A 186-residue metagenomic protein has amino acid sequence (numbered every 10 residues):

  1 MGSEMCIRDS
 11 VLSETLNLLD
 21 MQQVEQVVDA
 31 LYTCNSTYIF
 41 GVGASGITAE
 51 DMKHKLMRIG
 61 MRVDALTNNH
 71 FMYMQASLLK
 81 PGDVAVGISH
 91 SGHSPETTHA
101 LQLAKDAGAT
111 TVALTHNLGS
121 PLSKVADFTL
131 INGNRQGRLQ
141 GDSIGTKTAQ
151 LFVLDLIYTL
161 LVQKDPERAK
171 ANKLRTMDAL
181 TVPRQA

Functional and structural regions predicted by a protein language model:
M1-I7: Short, small-residue-biased leader/transition segments that mark boundaries at the very start of proteins
E4, L16, G145, A149 (+1 more regions): Catalytic cores of large soluble enzymes that bind and process phosphate-bearing ligands
S10-E14, A85-G87: Short, basic, glycine/proline-bearing loop/turn elements
L16-T33: A short, well-structured juxtamembrane/interface segment
Y32-F152, Y158-D165: Glycine-rich phosphate-binding loops that contact phosphosugars or nucleotide phosphates
E167-A186: A short, charged, Gly/Pro-tolerant segment at domain boundaries
